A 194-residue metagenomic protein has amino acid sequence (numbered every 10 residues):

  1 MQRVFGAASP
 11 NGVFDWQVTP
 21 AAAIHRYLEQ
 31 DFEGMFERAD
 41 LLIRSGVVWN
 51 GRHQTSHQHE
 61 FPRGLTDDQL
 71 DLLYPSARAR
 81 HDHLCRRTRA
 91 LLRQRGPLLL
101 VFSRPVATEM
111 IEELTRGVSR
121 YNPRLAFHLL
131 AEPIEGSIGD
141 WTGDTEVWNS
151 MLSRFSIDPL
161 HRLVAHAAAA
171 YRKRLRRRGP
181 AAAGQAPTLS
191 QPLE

Functional and structural regions predicted by a protein language model:
M1-E194: Extracellular glycan-modifying ectodomains
